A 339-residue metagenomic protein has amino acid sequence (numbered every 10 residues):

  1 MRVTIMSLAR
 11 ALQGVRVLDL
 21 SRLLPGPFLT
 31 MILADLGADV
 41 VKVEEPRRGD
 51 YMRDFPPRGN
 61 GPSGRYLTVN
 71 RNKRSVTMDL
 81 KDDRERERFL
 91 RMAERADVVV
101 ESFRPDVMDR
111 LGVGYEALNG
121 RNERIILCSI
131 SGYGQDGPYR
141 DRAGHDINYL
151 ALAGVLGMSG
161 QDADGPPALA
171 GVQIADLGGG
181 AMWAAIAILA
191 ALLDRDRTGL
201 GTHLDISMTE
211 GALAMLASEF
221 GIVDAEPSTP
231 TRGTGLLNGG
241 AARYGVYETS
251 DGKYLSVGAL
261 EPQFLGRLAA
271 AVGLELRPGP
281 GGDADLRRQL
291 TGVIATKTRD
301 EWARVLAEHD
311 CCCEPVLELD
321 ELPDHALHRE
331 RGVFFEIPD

Functional and structural regions predicted by a protein language model:
M1-A187, A191-R197, T231, I337: N-terminal helix-loop segment corresponding to the beta1-alpha1 unit of nucleotide/adenylate-binding folds
R2-R16, T231, E248-S250, A270 (+1 more regions): Terminal low-complexity tails and localization/encapsulation signals of metabolic enzymes
R65-L67, L204, G245, F335: Residue-level detector of beta-strand structural context in well-folded domains
D79, E101, I206-T209, V257-G258: Active-site-adjacent beta-strand anchor residues
A153, G180-G201, A214-E226, R267-L274: Oxidoreductase and adenylate-handling cofactor-binding alpha/beta cores
A168-G179, G201-H203, T234-G235, A242-Y244 (+1 more regions): A short glycine-threonine-serine/GTX helix/turn-capping micro-motif
T198-A214, E321-D324: Polar, surface-exposed loop/tail segments that function as active-site lids or cofactor/substrate-recognition elements
N238-C313, D320-E321, A326: Aromatic-enriched alpha-helical interface/lid elements that frame and gate functional surfaces
